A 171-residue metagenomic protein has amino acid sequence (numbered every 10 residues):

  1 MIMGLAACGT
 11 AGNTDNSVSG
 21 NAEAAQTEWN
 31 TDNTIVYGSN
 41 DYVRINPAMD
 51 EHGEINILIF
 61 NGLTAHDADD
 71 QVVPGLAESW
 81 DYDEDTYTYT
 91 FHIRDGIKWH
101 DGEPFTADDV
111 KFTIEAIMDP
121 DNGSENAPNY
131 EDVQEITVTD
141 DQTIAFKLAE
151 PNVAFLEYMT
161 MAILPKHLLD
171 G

Functional and structural regions predicted by a protein language model:
M1-T34, Q71, E135: Short, low-complexity disordered leader/linker segments with a strong preference for bacterial N-terminal type II
A24, A48-D50, I93-D101, V133: Second-shell loop/turn segments in exported
G38-Y82, E115: N-terminal lobe/hinge region of extracytoplasmic solute-binding protein
Y42-R44, D70, G96-K98, P151-A154: Solvent-exposed loop/turn segments at secondary-structure junctions within structured extracellular/periplasmic domains
L58, D67, Q71, G75 (+4 more regions): Extracytoplasmic/secreted proteins, especially bacterial periplasmic and envelope-associated proteins
S79-G123, T139, A145: Aromatic- and charge-enriched surface segment that lines or borders ligand/interaction sites
P128-G171: Surface-exposed binding/hinge segments that line and control ligand-binding clefts or catalytic entry sites
